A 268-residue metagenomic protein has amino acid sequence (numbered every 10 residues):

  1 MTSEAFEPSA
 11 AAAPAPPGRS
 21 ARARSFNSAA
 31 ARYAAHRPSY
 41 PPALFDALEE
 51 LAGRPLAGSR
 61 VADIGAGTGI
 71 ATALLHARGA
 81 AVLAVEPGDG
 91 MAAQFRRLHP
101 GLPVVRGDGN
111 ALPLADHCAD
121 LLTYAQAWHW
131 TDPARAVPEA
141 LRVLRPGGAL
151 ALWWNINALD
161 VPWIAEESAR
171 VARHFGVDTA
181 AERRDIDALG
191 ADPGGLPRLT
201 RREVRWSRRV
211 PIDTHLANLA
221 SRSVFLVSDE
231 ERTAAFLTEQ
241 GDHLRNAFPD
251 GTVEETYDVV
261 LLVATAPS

Functional and structural regions predicted by a protein language model:
T2-L56, M91: Conserved class I S-adenosyl-L-methionine
S3, A188-S268: Conserved Class I S-adenosyl-L-methionine
E49, A73-H76, V137, L141: A structural alpha-helix within SAM-dependent methyltransferase catalytic domains
G58-S59, H117: Nucleotide donor/acceptor-binding cores
A62, T68-A111: Class I SAM-dependent methyltransferase SAM/SAH-binding core
N110-L122: A short acidic, Gly/Pro-enriched loop at the edge of an enzyme's catalytic core that lines a small-molecule cofactor
D120-A134: A short SAM/SAH-binding and catalytic strip from SAM-dependent methyltransferases
R135-V210: Conserved catalytic/acceptor-binding region of the Class I
